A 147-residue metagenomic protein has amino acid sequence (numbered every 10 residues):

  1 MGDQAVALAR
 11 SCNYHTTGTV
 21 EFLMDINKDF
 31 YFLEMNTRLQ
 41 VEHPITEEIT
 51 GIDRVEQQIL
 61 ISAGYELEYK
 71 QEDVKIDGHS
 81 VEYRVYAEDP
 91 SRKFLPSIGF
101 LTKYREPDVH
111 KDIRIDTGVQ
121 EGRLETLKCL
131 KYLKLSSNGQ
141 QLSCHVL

Functional and structural regions predicted by a protein language model:
M1-L147: ATP-dependent carboxylate activation and anion-phosphoryl transfer catalytic cores that bind Mg-ATP to form
